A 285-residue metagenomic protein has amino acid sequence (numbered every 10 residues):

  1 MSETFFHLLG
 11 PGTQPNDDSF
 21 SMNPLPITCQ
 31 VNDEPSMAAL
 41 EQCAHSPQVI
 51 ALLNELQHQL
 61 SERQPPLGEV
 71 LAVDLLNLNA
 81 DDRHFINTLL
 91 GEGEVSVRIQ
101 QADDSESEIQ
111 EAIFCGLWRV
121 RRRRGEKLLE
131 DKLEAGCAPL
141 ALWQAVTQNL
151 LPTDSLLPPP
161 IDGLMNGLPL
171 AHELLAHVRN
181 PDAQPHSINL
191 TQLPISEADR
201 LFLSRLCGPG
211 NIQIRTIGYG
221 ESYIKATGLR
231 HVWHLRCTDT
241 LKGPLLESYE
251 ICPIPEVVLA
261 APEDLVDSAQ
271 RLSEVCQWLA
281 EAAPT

Functional and structural regions predicted by a protein language model:
M1-S36: N-terminal alpha-helical "arm" segments
L25-E108: An N-terminal, globular interaction/scaffold subdomain
L53, P169-H172, A176, P185 (+2 more regions): Short, surface-exposed polybasic-aromatic patches that bind anionic ligands, especially phosphate groups
E62-D74, N180-L193: Terminal, regulation- and interaction-focused segments at domain boundaries
N77-A80, S96-R119, I212-K242: Short, structured protein-protein interaction patches enriched in aromatics and acidic/basic residues, typified by
D82-G91, P194-G210, H231: Extracellular/lumenal glycan-associated surfaces
R123-S187: Surface-exposed beta-loop interaction hotspot
I212, G218-T285: C-terminal structured domains
